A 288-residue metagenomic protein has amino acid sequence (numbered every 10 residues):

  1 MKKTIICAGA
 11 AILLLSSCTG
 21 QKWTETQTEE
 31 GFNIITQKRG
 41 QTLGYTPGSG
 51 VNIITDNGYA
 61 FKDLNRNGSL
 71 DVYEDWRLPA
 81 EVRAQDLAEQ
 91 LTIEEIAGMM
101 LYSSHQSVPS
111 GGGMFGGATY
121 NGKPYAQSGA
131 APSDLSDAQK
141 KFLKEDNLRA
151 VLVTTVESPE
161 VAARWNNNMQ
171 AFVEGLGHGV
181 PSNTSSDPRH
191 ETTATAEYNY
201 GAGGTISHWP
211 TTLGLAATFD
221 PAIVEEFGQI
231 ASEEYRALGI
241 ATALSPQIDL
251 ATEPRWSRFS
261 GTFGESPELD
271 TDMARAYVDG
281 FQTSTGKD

Functional and structural regions predicted by a protein language model:
M1-G20: Gram-negative bacterial Sec-dependent N-terminal signal peptides
C18-D288: Glycoside hydrolase catalytic-domain context in secreted enzymes
